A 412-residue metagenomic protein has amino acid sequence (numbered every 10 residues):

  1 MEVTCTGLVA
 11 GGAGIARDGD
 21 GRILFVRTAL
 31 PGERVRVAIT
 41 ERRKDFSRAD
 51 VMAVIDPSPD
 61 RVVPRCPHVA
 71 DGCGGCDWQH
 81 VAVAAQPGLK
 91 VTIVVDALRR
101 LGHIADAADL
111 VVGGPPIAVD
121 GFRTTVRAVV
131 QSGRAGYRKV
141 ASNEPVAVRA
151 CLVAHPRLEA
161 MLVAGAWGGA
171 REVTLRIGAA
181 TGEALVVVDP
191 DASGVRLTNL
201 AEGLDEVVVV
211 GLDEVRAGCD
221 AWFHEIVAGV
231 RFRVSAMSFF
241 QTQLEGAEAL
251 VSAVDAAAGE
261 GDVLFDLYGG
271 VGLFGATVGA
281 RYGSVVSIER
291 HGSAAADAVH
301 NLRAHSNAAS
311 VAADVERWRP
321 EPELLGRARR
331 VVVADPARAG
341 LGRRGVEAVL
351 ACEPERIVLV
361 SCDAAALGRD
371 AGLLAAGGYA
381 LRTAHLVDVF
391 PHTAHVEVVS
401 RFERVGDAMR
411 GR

Functional and structural regions predicted by a protein language model:
M1-G345, E353, R412: Accessory RNA-recognition modules of RNA-modification enzymes
R123-T125, H395-V399: Short hydrophobic/aromatic beta-strand or adjacent loop that forms the aromatic wall/cage of a ligand/substrate-binding
V130, F402-E403: Short beta-strand-to-turn element immediately C-terminal to the catalytic PLP-Schiff-base lysine in fold type I
V311-V396, E403, A408-M409: S-adenosylmethionine
